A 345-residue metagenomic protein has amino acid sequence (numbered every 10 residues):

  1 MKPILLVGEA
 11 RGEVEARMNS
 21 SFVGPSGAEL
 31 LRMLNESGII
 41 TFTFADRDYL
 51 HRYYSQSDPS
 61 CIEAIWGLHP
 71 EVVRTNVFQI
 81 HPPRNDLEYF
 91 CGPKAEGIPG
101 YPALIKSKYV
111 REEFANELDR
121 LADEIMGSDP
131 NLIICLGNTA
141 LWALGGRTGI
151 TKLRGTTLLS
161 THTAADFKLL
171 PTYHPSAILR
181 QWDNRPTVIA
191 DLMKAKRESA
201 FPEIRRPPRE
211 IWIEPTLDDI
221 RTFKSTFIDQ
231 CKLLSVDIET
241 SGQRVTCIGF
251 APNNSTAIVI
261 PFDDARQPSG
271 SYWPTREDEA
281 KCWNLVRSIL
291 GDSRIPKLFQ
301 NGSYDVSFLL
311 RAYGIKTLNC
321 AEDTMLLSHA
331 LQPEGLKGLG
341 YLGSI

Functional and structural regions predicted by a protein language model:
M1-E203: A polyanion-binding, active-site-adjacent surface
V14-E15, N19-R32, S37-I39, I204-I345: Conserved RNase H-like, two-metal-ion catalytic cores of nucleic-acid enzymes
